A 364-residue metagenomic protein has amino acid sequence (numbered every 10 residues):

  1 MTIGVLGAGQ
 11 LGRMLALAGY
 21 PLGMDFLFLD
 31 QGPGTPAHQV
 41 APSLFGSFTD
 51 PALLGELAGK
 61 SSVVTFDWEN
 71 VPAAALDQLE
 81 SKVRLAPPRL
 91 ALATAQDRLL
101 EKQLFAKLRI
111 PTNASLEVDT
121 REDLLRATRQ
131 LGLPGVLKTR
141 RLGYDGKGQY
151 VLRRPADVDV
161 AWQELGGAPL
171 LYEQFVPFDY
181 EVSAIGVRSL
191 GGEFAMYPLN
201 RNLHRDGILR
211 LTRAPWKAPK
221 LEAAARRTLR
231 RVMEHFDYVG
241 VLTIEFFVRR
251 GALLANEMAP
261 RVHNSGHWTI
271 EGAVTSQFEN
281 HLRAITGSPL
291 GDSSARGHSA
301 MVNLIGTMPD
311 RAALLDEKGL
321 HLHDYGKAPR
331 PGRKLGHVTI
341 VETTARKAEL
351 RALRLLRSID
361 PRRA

Functional and structural regions predicted by a protein language model:
M1, N113, K147, Y180-V182 (+6 more regions): Change "...and in nucleic-acid phosphodiester-cleaving endonucleases..." to "...and in nucleic-acid processing enzymes
M1-Q103, E122: ATP-binding N-terminal substructure of ATP-dependent carboxylate-amine bond-forming enzymes
Y20, A58, E80, A106 (+3 more regions): Anion (oxyanion) recognition and catalysis
T94-S183, V187-V232, A352, L356: Active-site nucleotide/adenylate-binding loops and adjacent lid/helix of ATP-dependent enzymes
G186-L190, F246-R250, G326: Short, low-complexity Ser/Thr-rich regulatory SLiMs
A223-I244, R249-R250, A259-T307: Active-site "cap" helix and flanking loop/linker of ATP-utilizing ligase/carboxylase catalytic domains
R283-A364: Peripheral (often C-terminal) accessory segments that flank ATP-dependent C-N-forming ligase machineries
